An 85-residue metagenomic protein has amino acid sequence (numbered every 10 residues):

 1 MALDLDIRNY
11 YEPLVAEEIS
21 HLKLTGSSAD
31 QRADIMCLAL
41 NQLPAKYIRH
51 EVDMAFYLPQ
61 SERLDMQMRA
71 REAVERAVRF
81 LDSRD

Functional and structural regions predicted by a protein language model:
M1-D85: Intrinsically disordered, low-complexity, basic-enriched segments
